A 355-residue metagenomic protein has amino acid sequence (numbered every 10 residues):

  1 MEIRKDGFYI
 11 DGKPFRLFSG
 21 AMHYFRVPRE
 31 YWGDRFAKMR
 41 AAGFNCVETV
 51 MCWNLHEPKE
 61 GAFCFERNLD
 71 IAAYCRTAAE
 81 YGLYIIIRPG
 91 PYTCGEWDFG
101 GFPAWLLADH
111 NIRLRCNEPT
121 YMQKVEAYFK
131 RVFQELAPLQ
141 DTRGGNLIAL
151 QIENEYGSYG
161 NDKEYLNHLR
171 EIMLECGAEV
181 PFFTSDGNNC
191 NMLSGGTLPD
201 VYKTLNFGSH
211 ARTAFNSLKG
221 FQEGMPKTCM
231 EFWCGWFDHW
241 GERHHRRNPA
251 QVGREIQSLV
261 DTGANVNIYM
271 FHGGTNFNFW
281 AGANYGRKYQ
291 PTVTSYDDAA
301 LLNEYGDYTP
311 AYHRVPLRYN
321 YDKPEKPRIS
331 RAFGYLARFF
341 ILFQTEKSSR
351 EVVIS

Functional and structural regions predicted by a protein language model:
L17-R29, C52-D70, L107-A127, Q151-D162 (+3 more regions): The substrate-binding groove and active-site-proximal loops of carbohydrate-active enzymes, especially glycoside
W32-D98, R170-E175: Aromatic-lined substrate-binding rim segments of carbohydrate-active enzymes
V47-N54, R88-D98, I148-E153, D186-N189 (+2 more regions): Short, solvent-exposed turn/loop segments enriched in Gly/Ser/Thr/Pro and often Arg
G61-L69, E80, G90-C116, L166 (+4 more regions): Aromatic- and acidic-residue-enriched segments that line the glycan-binding/catalytic groove of carbohydrate-active
D70-I87, H110-L147: An active-site-proximal structural segment forming one wall of the substrate-binding cleft that immediately precedes
Y121-L198: Active-site neighborhood of glycoside hydrolase catalytic domains
E175-C176, N206-N303, D307-P310, R318: Catalytic-core region of carbohydrate-active enzymes that cleave or remodel glycosidic bonds
S295, A299-S355: Non-catalytic C-terminal accessory domains or segments of carbohydrate-active enzymes
